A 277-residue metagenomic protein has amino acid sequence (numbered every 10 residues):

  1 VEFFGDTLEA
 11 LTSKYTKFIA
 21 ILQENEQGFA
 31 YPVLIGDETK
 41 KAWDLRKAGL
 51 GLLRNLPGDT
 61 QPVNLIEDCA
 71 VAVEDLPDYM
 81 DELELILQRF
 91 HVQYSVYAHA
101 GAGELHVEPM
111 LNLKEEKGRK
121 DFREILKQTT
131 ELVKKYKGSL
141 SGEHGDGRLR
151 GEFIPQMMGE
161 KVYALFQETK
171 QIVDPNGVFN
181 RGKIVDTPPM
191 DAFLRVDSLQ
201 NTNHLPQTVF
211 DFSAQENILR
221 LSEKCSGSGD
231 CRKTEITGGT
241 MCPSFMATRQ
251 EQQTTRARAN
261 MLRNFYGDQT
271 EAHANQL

Functional and structural regions predicted by a protein language model:
V1-G5, D59-C69, L105-E115, L149-Q156: Short, hydrophobic beta-strand segments
E2-T60, N64, A98-A100, I125 (+1 more regions): Terminal amphipathic helices with adjacent charged low-complexity linkers/tails
F18, V73-L83, F90-R150, V162-T169 (+5 more regions): Extended, hydrophobic alpha-helical segments in both membrane/secreted and soluble proteins
Q23-V33, T129-G145, P175-R181: Flexible helix-coil linker/hinge segments at domain or subdomain boundaries
G28-D44, C69-Q88, Y94, E216 (+2 more regions): Accessory "access/gating" subregions that flank catalytic or transport cores
P32-A48, Y97-E108, G142-I154, R181-N201 (+2 more regions): A glycine-rich phosphate-binding loop feature that marks nucleotide/adenosyl-phosphate handling sites
Q156, E160-L221: Polar, glycine-rich mid-to-C-terminal structural blocks that act as macromolecule-binding/assembly scaffolds
V196-L277: Ferredoxin-type iron-sulfur electron-transfer modules in oxidoreductases and energy-metabolism complexes
